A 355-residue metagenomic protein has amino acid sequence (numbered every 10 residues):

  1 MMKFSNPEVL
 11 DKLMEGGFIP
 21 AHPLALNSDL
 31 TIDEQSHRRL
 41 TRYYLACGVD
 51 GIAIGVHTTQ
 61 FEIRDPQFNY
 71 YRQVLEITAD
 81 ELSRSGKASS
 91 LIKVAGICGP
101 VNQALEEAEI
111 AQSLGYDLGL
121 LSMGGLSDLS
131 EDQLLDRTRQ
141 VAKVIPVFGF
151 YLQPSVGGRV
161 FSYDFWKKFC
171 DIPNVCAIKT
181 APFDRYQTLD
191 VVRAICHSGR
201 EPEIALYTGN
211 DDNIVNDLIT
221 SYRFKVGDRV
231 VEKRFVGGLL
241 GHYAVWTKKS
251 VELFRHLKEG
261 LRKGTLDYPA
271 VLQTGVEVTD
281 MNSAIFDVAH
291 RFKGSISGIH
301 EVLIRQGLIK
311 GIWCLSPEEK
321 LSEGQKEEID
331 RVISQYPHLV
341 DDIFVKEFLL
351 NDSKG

Functional and structural regions predicted by a protein language model:
M2-V9, M14, I19-P23, C47 (+1 more regions): C-terminal alpha-helical cap/extension of soluble enzyme domains
M2-W166, I343-D352: Active-site beta->alpha loop and helix N-cap motifs at the rims of alpha/beta catalytic domains
D33-S36, L40, Y70, V74 (+13 more regions): General structural feature for long, well-ordered alpha-helical segments within catalytic domains of soluble enzymes
Y44, T78, L82, I195-C196 (+2 more regions): Hydrophobic, Leu/Ile/Phe/Ala-enriched alpha-helical segments that form helix-helix packing faces
K143, Q153-K293: Catalytic alpha/beta core domains of metabolic enzymes, predominantly
